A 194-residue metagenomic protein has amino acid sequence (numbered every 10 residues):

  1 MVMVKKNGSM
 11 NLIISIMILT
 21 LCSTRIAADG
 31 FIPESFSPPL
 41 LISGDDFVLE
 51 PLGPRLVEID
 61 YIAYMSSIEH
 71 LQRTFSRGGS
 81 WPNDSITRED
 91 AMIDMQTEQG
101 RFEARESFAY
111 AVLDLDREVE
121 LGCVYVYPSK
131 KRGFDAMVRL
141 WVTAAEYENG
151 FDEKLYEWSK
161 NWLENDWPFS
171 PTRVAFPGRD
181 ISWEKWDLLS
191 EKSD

Functional and structural regions predicted by a protein language model:
V2-I13: Bacterial N-terminal signal peptides that target proteins for export
M3, I26-A27: Residue-level detector of intrinsically disordered, flexible termini and proteolytic processing junctions
C22-S23: N-terminal signal peptide c-region/cleavage motif recognized by signal peptidases
A28-E146, W158, W162, D166-D194: GNAT-family acyltransferases
G150-W158: Conserved acetyl-CoA pyrophosphate-binding loop and the N-cap/start of the following alpha-helix in GNAT-like
